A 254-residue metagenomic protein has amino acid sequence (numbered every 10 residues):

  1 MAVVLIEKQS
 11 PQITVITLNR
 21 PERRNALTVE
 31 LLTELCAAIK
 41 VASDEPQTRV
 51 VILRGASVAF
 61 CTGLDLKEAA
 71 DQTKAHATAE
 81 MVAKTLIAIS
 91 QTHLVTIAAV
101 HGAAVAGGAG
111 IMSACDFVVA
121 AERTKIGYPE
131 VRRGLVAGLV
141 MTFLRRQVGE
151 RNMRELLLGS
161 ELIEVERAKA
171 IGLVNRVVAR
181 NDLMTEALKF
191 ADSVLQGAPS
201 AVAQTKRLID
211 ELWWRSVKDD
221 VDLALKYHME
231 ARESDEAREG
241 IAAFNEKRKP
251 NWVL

Functional and structural regions predicted by a protein language model:
M1-A56, I87: Conserved CoA-thioester-binding segment of acyl-CoA-metabolizing enzymes
M1-P11, D44, S160-E166, T185 (+1 more regions): C-terminal alpha-helix plus adjacent terminal tail
I16, R20, L35, L53 (+5 more regions): Terminal peptide-recognition signature
N19, N25, G63-D65, G102 (+2 more regions): Conserved phosphate-binding and hydrolysis motifs of nucleotide-dependent enzymes
T33, K40, Q47, G55-I89 (+2 more regions): Glycine- (often His-adjacent) and acidic-residue-rich active-site loop that binds/positions the CoA thioester
T33, R154-E155, K226: Amphipathic alpha-helical segments that line or abut small-molecule/effector binding pockets and mediate allosteric
I39-K40, L86, A109, M229: Short hydrophobic/charged patches on amphipathic alpha-helices used for structural packing and interfaces
I87-S200, E233-S234, R238-A242, R248: Crotonase-fold acyl-CoA enzyme core
